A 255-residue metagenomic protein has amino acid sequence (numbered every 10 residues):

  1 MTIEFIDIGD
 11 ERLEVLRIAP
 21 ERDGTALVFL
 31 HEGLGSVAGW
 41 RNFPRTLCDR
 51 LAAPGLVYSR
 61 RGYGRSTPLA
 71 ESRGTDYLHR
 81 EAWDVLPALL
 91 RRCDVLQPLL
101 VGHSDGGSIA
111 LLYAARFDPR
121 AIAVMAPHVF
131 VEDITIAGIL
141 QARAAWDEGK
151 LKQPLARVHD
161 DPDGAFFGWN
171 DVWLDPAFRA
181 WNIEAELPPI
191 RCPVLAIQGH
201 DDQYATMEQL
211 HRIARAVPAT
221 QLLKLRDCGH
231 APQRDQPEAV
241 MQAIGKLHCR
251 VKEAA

Functional and structural regions predicted by a protein language model:
I8-I18: A short loop-to-beta-strand scaffold at the N-terminal edge of the catalytic core in hydrolase folds
R17-P68: Conserved HGGG/HGGXW glycine-rich cap/lid loop of the alpha/beta-hydrolase fold
V57-Q97, Q242: Active-site loop/oxyanion-hole signature of alpha/beta-hydrolase fold enzymes
P98, G102-S104: Conserved alpha/beta-hydrolase "nucleophile elbow" surrounding the catalytic nucleophile
S108-L151: Flexible "cap/lid" loop of the alpha/beta hydrolase fold
I190, A196-Q198: Short beta-strand/loop motif that positions the catalytic acidic residue of the alpha/beta-hydrolase fold
H200-A205: Acidic catalytic loop of the alpha/beta-hydrolase fold
R226-A255: Catalytic active-site module of serine/aspartate enzymes centered on a nucleophile-bearing elbow/loop
